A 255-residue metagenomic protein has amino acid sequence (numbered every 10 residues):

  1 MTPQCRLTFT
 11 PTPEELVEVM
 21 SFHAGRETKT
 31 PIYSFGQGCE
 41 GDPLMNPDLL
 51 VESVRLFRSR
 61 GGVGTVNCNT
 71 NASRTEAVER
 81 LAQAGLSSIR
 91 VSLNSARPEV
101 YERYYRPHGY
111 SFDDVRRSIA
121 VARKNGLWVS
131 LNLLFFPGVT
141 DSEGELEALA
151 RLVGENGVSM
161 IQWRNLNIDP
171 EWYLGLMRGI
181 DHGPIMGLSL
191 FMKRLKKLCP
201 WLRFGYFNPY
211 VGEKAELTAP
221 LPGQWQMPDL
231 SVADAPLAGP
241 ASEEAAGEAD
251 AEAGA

Functional and structural regions predicted by a protein language model:
M1-E52, R58-A77, A84-V115, S159-Q162: Core AdoMet radical
G38-E40, N71-S73, N94-A96, L134-F136 (+2 more regions): Active-site beta-loop-alpha junctions enriched in small/polar residues
L50-G61, D113-G126, H182-F204: Alpha-helix-loop-beta-strand connector modules within alpha/beta enzyme cores
E76-L81, G138-E155: Catalytic cores of alpha/beta
E79, Y101-Y104, S142-E145, Y173-L176 (+1 more regions): Short secondary-structure transition/capping segments
A84, N125, E155-N156: Structural motif
R106-H108, S118-E145: Conserved strand-turn element in the central/C-terminal portion of the radical SAM core barrel that lines
E147-A255: Auxiliary Fe-S-binding modules of radical SAM enzymes
